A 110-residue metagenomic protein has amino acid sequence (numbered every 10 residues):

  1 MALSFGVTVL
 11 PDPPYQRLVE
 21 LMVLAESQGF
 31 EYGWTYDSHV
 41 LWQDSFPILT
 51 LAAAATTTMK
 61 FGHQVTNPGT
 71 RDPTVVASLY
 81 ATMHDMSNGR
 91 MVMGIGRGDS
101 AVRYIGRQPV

Functional and structural regions predicted by a protein language model:
M1-Q64: N-terminal beta1-alpha1-beta2 module of alpha/beta enzyme domains
A2-P11, T70-V110: Flexible, glycine-rich active-site loops centered on histidine and acidic residues that chelate a metal or position
H39-Q43, T66-D72, V110: Glycine-rich "substrate-gating" loop/helix at the edge of Rossmann-like oxidoreductase active sites
